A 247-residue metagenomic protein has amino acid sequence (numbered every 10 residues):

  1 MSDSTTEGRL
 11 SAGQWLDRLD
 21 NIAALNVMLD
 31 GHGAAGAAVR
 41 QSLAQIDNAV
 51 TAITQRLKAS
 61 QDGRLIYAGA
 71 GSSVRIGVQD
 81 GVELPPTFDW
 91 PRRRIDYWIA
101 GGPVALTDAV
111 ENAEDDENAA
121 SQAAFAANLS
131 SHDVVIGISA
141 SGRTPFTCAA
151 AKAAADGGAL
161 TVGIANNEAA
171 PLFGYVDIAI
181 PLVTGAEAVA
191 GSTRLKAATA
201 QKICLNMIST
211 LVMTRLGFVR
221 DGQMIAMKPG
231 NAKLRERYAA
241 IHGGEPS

Functional and structural regions predicted by a protein language model:
M1-A38: Cofactor-/ligand-binding subdomain signature composed of acidic, glycine-rich, tryptophan-containing flexible loops
L10-S11, D47-T51, R64: Short, positively charged patches
A35-Q45, V135-T144: Short, glycine-rich nucleotide/cofactor-binding loops
A37, A44, D108-A109, A197 (+1 more regions): Active-site pocket-shaping loop/turn-to-helix segments
Q41-K58: A short, well-structured juxtamembrane/interface segment
L65-I203, S209-L216: Glycine-rich phosphate-binding loops that contact phosphosugars or nucleotide phosphates
N206, T210-P246: Internal, active-site/partner-interface "lid" segment
